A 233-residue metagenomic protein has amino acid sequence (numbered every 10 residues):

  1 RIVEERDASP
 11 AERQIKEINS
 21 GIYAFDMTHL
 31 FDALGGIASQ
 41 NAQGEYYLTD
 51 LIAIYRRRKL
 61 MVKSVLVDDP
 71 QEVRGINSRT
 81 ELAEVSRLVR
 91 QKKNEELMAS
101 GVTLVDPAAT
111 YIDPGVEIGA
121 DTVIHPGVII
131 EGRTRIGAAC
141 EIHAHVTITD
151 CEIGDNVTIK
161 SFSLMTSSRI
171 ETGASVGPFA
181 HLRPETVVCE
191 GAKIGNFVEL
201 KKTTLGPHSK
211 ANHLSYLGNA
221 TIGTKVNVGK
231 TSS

Functional and structural regions predicted by a protein language model:
R1, N94-L97, T221-K225: Proline-centered turn/helix-capping motifs that create local helix->coil transitions or kinks
V3-R90: Catalytic-core segments of class I nucleotidyltransferases/pyrophosphorylases that form NMP-activated intermediates
I18-G21, L48, M61, D69-P70 (+5 more regions): A generic structural signal for well-ordered coil/turn residues at beta-strand boundaries that shape enzyme active-site
S39, R90-Q91, G127, A139: Short, solvent-exposed amphipathic alpha-helical segments in soluble enzyme and RNA/protein-processing domains
D50-R58, K92-G115: Charge-dense polyanion-binding interfaces
T80-G101, D121: Internal anion-binding site segments
T103-S233: Structural signal for interior beta-strand "rungs" in well-ordered beta-sheet cores of soluble enzyme domains
